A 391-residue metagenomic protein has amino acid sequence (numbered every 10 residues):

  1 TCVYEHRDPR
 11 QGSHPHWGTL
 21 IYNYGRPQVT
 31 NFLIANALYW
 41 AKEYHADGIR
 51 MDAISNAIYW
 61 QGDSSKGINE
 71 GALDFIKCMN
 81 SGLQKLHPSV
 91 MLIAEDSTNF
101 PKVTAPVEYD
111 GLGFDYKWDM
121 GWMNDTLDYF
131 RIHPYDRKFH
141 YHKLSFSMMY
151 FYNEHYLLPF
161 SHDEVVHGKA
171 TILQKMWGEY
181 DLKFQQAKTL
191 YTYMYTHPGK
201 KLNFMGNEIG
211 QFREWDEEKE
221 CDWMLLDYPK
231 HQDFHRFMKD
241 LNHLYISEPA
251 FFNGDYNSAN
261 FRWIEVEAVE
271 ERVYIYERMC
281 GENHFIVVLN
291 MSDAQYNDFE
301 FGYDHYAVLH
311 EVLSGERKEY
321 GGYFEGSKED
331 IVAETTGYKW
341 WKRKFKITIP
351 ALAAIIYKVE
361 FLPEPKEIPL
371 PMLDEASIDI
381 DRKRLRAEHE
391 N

Functional and structural regions predicted by a protein language model:
T1-I68, I331: Substrate-binding/active-site clefts of carbohydrate-active enzymes
T1-L20, G25, L73-F184, K188-T196 (+3 more regions): Glycan-recognition surfaces
Q28, K66-G71, G178-L182, P229: Alpha-helix N-cap and loop-to-helix initiation/capping positions
V29-W40, F75, M79, A187-L190 (+1 more regions): Alpha-helical packing segments of well-folded alpha/beta enzyme cores
A46-D47, H87-V90, G199-K201: Loop/turn elements at helix/coil->beta-strand transitions in domains of secreted/extracellular proteins
D47-W60, A94-N99, G206-R213, E316: Short, solvent-exposed turn/loop segments enriched in Gly/Ser/Thr/Pro and often Arg
G62-D63, V103-E108, A170-T171, D216-E218 (+2 more regions): Short aromatic-enriched loop/helix-cap "lid" or pocket-rim segments at secondary-structure transitions that line
D181-F184, Y195-N203, N207-N391: Carbohydrate-interacting/catalytic domains
